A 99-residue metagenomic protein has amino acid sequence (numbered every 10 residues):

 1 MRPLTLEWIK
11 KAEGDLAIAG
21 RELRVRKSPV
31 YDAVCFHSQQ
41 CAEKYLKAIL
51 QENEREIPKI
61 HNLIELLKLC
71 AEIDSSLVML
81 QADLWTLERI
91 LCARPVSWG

Functional and structural regions predicted by a protein language model:
M1-G99: Terminal alpha-helical segments
